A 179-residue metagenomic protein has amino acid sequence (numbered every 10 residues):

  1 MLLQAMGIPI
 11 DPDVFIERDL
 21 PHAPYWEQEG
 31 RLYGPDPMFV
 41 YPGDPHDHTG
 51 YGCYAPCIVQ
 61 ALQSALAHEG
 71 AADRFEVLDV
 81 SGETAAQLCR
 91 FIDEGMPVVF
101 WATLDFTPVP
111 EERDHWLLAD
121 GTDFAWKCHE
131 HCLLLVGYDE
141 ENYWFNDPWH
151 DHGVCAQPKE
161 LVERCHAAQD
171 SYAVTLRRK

Functional and structural regions predicted by a protein language model:
M1-M96: Cysteine-nucleophile protease catalytic domains, especially the papain-like/related folds used in DUB/UBL proteases
E17-D19, Q28, T103, N146 (+1 more regions): Intrinsic disorder/low-complexity segments enriched in polar/charged and small flexible residues
A67-G70, W101-D105, N142-F145: A generic short-segment signal for beta-strand/edge and adjacent turn/coil regions
V77, V98-W101, L134, W144-N146: Structural recognition of the beta-strand scaffold that forms the well-ordered cores of secreted hydrolase catalytic
L88-V98, A102-P110: Short, solvent-exposed, low-complexity loop/linker segments
F106-P108, E112-K127, C132-K179: Noncatalytic regulatory segments and standalone regulatory/sensor domains
